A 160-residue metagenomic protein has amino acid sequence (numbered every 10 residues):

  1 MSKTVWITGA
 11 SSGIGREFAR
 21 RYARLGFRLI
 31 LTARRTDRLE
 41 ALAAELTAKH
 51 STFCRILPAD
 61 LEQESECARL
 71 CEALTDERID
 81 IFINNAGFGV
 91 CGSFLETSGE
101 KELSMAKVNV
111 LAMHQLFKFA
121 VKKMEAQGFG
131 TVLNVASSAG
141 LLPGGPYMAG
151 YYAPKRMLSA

Functional and structural regions predicted by a protein language model:
S11-S12: Conserved glycine-rich cofactor-binding loop
L25-L42: Conserved glycine-rich Rossmann-like NAD(P)H-binding loop of the short-chain dehydrogenase/reductase
P58-R69, G99: The beta1-alpha1 cofactor-binding region of Rossmann-like NAD(H)/NADP(H)-dependent oxidoreductases
N85-V90: Conserved NAD(P)H cofactor-binding loop of Rossmann-fold oxidoreductase domains
S93-L95, K101-S104: Substrate-binding pocket helix/loop in short-chain dehydrogenase/reductase
F117, P154-K155: Active-site helix of classical SDR
S137: Residue(s) in the substrate-gating loop at a strand-loop-helix junction that position the organic substrate next
